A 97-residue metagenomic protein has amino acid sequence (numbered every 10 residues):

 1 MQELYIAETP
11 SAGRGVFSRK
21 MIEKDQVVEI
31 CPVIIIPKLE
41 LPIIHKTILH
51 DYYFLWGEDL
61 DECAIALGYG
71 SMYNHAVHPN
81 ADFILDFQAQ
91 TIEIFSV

Functional and structural regions predicted by a protein language model:
M1-V97: Conserved catalytic SET/PR domain of SAM-dependent protein methyltransferases, capturing the structural core that binds
